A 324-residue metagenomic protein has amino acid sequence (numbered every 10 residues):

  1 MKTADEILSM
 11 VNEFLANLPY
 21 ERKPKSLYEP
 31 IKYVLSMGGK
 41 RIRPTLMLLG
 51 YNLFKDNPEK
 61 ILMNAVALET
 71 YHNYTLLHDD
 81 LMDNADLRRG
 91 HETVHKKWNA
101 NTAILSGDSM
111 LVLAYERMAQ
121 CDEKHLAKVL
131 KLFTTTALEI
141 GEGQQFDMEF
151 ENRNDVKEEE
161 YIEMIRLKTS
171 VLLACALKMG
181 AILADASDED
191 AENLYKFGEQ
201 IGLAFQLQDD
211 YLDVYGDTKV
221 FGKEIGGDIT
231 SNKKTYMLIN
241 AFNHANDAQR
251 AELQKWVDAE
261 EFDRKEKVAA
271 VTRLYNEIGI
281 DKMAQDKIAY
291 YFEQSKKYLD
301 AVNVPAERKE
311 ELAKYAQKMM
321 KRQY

Functional and structural regions predicted by a protein language model:
E6-S9, A16-R250, Q317-M320: Mg2+-dependent prenyl diphosphate-binding active-site environment of isoprenoid biosynthetic enzymes
A127-L130, Q285, K309: Conserved positions within tetratricopeptide repeat
L238, S295, L312: Hydrophobic, well-ordered secondary-structure elements that form the walls of internal hydrophobic environments
N240-A241, Y298-D300: Short, well-ordered beta-strand elements within core beta-sheets of diverse protein domains
A251-L299: Mobile late-domain/C-terminal helix-loop "cap" segments that border catalytic sites or the cytosolic face
Y291, A306-Y324: Short, amphipathic C-terminal "tail helix"
V302-V304: Membrane interface segments of multi-pass transport proteins and intramembrane proteases
